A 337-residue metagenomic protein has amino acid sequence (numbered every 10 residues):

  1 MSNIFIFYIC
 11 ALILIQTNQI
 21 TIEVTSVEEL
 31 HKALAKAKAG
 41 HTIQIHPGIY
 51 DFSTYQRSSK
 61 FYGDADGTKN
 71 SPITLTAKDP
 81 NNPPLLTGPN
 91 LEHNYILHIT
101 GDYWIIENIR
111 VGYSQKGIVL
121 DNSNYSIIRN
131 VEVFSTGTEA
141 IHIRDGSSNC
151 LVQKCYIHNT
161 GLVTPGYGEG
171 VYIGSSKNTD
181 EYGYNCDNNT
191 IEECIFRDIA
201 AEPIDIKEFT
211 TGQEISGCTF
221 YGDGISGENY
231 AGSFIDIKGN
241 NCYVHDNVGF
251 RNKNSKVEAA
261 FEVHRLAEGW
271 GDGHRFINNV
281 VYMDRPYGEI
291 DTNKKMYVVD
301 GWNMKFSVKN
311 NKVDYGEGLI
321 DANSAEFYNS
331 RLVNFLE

Functional and structural regions predicted by a protein language model:
M1-Y8: Sec-dependent signal peptide recognition, specifically the positively charged N-region followed immediately by
Y8-T17: Hydrophobic h-region of N-terminal signal peptides that target proteins for export in Gram-negative bacteria
I20-V24, E28-H31, K36-K38: N-terminal module-boundary/linker segments of secreted carbohydrate-active enzymes
E23-T25, Q44-P47, D51-S58, D64-Q115 (+1 more regions): Right-handed parallel beta-helix/beta-spiral solenoid domain characteristic of secreted/periplasmic
L34-H41, D66-T68: Beta-strand repeat architectures
H46-P47, P72, D79-N81, D102-Y113 (+10 more regions): Right-handed parallel beta-helix
Y55-D64, G88-L97, Y113-V119, S135-R144 (+6 more regions): Extracellular beta-strand/beta-solenoid scaffold signature
E289-L336: Leucine-rich solenoid repeat scaffolds
